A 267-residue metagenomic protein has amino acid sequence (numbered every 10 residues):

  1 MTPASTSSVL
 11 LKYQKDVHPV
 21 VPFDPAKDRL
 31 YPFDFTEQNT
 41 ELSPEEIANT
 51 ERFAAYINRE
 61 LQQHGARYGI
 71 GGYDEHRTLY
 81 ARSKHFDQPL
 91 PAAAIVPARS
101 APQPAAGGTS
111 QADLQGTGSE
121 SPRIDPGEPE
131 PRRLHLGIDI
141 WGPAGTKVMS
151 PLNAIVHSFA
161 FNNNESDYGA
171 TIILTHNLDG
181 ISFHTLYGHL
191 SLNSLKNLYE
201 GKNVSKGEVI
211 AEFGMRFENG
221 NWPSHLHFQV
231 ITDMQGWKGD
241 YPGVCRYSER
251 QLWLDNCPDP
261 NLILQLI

Functional and structural regions predicted by a protein language model:
M1-S100, A106-D139, L252-I267: Polar/charged, compositionally biased leader and regulatory segments
Q14-D16, P22-Y31, K196-V209, M215-E218 (+1 more regions): Acidic, glycine-rich catalytic/binding loops that coordinate metals and/or anionic ligands
E128-E165: Short, glycine/small-residue-enriched coil/turn segments at secondary-structure junctions
H135, H176, H189, H225-H227: Histidine-centered active-site/metal-ligand motif
I140, A154, L174, G207 (+1 more regions): Terminal peptide-recognition signature
A144-K147, S194-E200: Short, conserved secondary-structure segments in the cores of folded domains
M149, S158, S205, A211-E212: Hydrophobic beta-strand signal
S150-S194: Zn2+-dependent peptidoglycan hydrolase active-site motif and core
